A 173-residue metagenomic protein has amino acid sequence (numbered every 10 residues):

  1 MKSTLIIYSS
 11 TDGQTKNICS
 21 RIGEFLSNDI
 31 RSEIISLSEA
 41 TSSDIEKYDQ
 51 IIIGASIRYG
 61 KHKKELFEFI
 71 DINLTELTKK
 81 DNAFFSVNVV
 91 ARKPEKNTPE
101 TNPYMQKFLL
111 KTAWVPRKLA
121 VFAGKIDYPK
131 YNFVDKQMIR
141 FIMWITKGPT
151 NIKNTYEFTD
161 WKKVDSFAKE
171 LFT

Functional and structural regions predicted by a protein language model:
M1-K2, T173: Basic/polar N-terminal segments that are highly enriched at the extreme N-terminus, encompassing both cleavable
K2-D29: N-terminal beta1-alpha1 ligand-phosphate binding loop
T11-D12, E39, V89, I126: Short, glycine/serine-rich, charged loops/turns that create anion-binding and catalytic segments at active sites
F25, D29, E33, Q50 (+1 more regions): FMN-binding flavodoxin-like domain, especially the glycine-rich phosphate-binding loop
I30-S42: A short, well-structured beta->alpha microelement
